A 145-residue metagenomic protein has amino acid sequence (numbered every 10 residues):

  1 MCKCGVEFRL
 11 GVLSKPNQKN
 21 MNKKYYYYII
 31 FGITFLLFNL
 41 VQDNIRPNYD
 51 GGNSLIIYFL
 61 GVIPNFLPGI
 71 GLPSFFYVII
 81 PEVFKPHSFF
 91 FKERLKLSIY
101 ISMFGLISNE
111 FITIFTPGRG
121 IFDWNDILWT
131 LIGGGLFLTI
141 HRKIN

Functional and structural regions predicted by a protein language model:
K3, N20-N145: Bulky hydrophobic segments
K3-G5, R9-N20: Short, Lys/Arg-enriched N-terminal segments with co-localized hydrophobic residues within the first ~10-30 amino acids
